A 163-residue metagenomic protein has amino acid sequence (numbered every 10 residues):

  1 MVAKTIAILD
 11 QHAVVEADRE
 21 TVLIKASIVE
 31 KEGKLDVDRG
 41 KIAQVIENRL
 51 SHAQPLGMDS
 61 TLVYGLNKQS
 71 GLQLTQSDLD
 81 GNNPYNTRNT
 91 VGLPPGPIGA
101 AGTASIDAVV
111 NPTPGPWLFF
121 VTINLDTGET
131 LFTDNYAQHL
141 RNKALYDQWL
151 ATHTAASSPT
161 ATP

Functional and structural regions predicted by a protein language model:
M1-P163: Bacterial extracytoplasmic/cell-wall-associated proteins, especially those involved in peptidoglycan
